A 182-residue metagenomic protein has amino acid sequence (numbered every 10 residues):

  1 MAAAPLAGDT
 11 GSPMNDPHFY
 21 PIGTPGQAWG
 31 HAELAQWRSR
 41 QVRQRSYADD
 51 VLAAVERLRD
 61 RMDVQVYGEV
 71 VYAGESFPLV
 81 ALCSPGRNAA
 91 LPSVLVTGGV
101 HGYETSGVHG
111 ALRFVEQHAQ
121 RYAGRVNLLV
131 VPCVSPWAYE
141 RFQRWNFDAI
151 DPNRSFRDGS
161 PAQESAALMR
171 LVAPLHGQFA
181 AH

Functional and structural regions predicted by a protein language model:
P5-H182: Structured catalytic-domain cores with a bias toward divalent-metal coordination
